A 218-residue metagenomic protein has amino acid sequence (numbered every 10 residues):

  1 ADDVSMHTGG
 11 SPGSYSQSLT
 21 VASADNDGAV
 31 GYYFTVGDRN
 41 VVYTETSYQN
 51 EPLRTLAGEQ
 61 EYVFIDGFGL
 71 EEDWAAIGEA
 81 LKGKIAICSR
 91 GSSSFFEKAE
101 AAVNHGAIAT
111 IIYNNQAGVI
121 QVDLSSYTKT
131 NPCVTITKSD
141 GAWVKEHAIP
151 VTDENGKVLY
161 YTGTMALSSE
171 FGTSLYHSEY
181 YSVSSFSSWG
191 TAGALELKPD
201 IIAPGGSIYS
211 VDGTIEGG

Functional and structural regions predicted by a protein language model:
A1-P199, A203, V211-G213: Structured lumen-facing ectodomains of secretory-pathway proteins
T214-G218: Short pre-catalytic strand/loop immediately N-terminal to key active-site residues, enriched for Gly-Thr
